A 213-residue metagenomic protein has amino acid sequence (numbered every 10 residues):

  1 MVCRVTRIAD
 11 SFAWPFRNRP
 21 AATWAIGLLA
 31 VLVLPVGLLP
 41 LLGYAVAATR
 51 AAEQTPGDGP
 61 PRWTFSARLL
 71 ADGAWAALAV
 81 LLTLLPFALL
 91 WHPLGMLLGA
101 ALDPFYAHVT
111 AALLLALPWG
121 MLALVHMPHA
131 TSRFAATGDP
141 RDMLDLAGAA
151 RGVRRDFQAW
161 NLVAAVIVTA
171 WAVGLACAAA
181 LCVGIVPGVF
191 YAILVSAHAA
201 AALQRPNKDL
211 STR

Functional and structural regions predicted by a protein language model:
M1-R4: Short, Lys/Arg-enriched N-terminal segments with co-localized hydrophobic residues within the first ~10-30 amino acids
T6-L32, W63-L89, V125-A176, A202 (+1 more regions): Interfacial aromatic "cap" segments that immediately flank transmembrane helices in multipass membrane proteins
D10-W14, I26-G59, A67-M121: Short, small/hydrophobic-residue-rich motifs at membrane-helix boundaries and re-entrant hairpins of integral membrane
V31-Q54, D103-D142, G174-S211: Selective recognition of hydrophobic, aromatic-rich stretches within alpha-helical transmembrane segments of polytopic
